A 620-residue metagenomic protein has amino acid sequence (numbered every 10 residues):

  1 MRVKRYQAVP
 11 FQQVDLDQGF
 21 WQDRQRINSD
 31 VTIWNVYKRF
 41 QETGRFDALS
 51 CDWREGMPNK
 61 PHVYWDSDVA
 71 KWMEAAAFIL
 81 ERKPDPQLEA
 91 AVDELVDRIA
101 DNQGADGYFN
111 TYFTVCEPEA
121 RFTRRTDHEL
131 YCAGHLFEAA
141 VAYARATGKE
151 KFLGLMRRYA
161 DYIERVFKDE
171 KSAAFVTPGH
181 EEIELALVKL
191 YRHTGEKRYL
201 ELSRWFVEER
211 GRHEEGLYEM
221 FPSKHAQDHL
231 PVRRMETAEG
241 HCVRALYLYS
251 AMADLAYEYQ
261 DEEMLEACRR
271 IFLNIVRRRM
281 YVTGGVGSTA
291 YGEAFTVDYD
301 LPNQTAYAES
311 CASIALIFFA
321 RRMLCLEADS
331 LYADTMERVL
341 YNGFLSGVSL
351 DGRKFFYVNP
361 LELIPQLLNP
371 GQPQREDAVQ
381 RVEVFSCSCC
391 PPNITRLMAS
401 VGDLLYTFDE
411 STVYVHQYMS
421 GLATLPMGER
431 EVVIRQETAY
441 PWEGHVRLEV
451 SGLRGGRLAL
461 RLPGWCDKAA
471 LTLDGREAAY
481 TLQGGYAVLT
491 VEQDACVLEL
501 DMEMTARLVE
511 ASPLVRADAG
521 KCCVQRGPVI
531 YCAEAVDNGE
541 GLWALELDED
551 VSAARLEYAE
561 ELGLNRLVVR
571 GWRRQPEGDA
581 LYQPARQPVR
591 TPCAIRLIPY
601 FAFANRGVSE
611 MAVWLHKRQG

Functional and structural regions predicted by a protein language model:
M1-D68, D93-F113: Low-complexity, Ser/Thr/Pro/Gly-enriched N-terminal "stalk/linker" regions
K4-Y6, D52-V69, P118-C132, R165-H180 (+5 more regions): Solvent-exposed loop and edge beta-strand segments that line ligand/cofactor-binding and catalytic clefts
Q13, W21-D23, M73-P86, G134-K149 (+7 more regions): Well-ordered alpha-helical scaffold segments within catalytic/enzyme domains
Q25, S203, C268, S330 (+4 more regions): C-terminal beta-rich recognition modules with glycine/proline-rich loops and embedded aromatic residues
S50-W53, P58-H62, L80-E181, L185-L217: Extended ligand-binding groove/face enriched in aromatic
D254-R278, L301-R353, I364: Catalytic-core region of carbohydrate-active enzymes that cleave or remodel glycosidic bonds
E449-P463: Surface-exposed beta-strand/loop patches in extracellular or lumenal glycoproteins
C466-T490, L508-L514: Solvent-exposed beta-strand/loop surfaces of large extracellular or lumenal domains
